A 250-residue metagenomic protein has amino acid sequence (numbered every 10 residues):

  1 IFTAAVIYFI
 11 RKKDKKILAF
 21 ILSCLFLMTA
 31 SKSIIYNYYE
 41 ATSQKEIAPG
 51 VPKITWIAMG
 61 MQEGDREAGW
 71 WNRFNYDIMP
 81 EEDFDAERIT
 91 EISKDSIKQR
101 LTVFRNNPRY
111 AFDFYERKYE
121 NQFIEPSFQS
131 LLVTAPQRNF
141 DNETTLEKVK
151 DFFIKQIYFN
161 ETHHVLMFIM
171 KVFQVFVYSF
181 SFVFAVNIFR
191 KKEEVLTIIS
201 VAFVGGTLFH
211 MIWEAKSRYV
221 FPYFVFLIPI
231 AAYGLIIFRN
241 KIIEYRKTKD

Functional and structural regions predicted by a protein language model:
I1-A4, L208-F209, K216-I236: Hydrophobic/aromatic-rich transmembrane helices and adjacent perimembrane loops
F2-A30, I237, K241: Perimembrane helix-loop-helix junctions
A19-L25, T197-V204: Central hydrophobic cores of alpha-helical transmembrane segments in multi-pass integral membrane proteins
F26-E40: Transmembrane signal-anchor helices characteristic of membrane glycosylation enzymes that use polyprenol
I34, N187-I188, A202-S217: Transmembrane-helix signature of polytopic, lipid-linked glycan biosynthesis machinery
Y39-L146: Membrane-proximal stem/loop segments at transmembrane-domain junctions that anchor or position
R117-I199: Membrane-interface anchor segments at the N-terminal boundary of transmembrane helices in multi-pass membrane enzymes
N187-V195, I228-D250: A juxtamembrane structural motif centered on a specific transmembrane helix
